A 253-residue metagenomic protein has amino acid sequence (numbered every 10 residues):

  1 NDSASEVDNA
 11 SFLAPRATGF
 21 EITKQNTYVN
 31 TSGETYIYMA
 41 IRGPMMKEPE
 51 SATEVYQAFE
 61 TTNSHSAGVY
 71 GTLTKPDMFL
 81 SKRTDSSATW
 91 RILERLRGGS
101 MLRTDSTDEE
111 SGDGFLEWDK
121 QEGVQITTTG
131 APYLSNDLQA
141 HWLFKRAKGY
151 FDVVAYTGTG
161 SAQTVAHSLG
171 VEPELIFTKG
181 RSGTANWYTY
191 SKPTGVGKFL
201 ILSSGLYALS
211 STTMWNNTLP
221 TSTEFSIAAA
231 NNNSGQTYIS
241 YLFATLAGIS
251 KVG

Functional and structural regions predicted by a protein language model:
N1-G253: Surface-exposed molecular-recognition determinants
